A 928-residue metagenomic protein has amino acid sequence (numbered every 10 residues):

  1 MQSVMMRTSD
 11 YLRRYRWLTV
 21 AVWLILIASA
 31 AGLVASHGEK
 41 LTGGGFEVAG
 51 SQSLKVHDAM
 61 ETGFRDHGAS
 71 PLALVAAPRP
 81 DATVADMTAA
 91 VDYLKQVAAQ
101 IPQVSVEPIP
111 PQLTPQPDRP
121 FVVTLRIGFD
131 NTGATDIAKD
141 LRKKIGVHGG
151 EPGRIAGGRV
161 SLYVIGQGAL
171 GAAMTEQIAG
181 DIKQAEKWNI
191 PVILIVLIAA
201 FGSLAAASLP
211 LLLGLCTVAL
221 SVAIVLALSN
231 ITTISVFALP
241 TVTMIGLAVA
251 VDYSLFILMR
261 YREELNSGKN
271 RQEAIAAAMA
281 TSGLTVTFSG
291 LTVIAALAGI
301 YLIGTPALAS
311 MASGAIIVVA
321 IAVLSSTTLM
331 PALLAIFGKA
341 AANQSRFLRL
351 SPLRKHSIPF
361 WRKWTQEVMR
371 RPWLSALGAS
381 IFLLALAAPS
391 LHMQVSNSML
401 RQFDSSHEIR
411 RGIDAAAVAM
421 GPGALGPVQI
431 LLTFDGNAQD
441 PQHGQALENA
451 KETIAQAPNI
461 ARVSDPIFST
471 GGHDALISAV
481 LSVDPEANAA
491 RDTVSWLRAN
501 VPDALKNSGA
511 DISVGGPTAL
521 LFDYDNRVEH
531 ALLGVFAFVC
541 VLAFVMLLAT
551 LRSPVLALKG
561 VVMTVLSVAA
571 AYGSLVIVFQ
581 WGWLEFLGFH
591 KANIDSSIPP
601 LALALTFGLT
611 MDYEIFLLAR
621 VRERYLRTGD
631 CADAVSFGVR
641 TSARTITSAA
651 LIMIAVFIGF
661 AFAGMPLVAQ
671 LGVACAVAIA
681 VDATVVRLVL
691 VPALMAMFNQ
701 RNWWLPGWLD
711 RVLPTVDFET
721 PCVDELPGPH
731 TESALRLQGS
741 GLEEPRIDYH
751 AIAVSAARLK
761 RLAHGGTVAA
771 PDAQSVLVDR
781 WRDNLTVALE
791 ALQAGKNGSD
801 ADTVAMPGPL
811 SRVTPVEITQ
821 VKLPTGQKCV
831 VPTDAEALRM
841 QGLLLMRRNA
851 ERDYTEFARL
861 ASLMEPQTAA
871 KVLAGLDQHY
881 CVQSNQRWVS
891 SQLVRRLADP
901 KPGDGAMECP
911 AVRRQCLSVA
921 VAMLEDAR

Functional and structural regions predicted by a protein language model:
M1-E39, F129-V395, G509, P517-S733: Membrane-embedded transmembrane helical bundles of large multi-pass transporters/channels
S9, K95, T124, R262 (+6 more regions): Amphipathic alpha-helical segments within well-ordered protein domains
L41-G44, S398-L400, Q841: Short hinge/gating elements
A49-P71, P78-G168, H392-F589, I615: Structured non-transmembrane domains adjacent to transmembrane bundles in polytopic membrane proteins
K55, P359, A376, R411 (+4 more regions): Generic recognition of short, well-ordered alpha-helical interface segments
D92-K95, K139-G146, L334, L843 (+1 more regions): A broadly conserved amphipathic alpha-helix scaffold signal in soluble, globular proteins
Q402, S406, D440, V535 (+5 more regions): Short, surface-exposed loop/turn motifs that are enriched in glycine and acidic residues and include a nearby proline
E732-R928: Compositionally biased terminal segments of proteins
